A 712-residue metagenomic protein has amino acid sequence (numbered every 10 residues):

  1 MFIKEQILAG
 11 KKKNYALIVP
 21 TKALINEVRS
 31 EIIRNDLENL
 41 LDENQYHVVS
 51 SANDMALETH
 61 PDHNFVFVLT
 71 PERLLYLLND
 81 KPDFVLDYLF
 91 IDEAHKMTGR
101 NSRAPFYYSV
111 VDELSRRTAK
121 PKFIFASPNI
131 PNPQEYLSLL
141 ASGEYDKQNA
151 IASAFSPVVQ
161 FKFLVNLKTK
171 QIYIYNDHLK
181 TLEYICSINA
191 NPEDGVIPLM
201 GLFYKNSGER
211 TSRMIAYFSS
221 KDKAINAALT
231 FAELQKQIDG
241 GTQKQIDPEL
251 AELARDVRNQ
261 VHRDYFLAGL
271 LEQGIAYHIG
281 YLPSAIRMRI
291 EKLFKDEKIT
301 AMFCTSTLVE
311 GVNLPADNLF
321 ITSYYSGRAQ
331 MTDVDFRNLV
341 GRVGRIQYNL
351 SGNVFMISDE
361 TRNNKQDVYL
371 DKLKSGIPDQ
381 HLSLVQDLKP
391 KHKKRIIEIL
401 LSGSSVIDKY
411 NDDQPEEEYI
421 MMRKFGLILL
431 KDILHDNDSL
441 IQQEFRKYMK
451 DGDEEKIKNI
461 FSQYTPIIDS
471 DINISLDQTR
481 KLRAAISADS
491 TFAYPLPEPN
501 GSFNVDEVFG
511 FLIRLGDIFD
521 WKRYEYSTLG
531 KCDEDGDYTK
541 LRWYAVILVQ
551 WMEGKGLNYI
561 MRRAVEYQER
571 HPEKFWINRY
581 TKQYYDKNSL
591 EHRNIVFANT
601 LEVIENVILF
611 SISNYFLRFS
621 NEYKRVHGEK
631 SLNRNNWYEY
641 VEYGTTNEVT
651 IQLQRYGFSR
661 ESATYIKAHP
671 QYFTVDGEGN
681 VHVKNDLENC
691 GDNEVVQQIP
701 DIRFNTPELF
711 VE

Functional and structural regions predicted by a protein language model:
M1, I18-K22, H95-M97, V110-L140 (+1 more regions): Conserved helicase ATPase motor motifs in RecA-like P-loop NTPase domains
M1-D62, V66, Y76-L78, I197-A301 (+2 more regions): Conserved C-terminal RecA-like helicase domain
F67, P71-L75, N79-F123: SF2 helicase catalytic motif II
R73-D80, R287-M288, M302-D317, G341-S351: SF2 helicase motor core recognition
R117-P121, L314, N318, Y325-S375: Conserved segment of the helicase C-terminal RecA-like domain
P121-T230: Conserved interdomain linker/interface between the two RecA-like ATPase lobes of SF2 helicase motors
L350, V354-R446: C-terminal helicase module of SF1/SF2 nucleic-acid helicases/translocases
E398-I399, G403-L429, K456-E712: C-terminal accessory/interaction regions of large nucleic acid-associated machines
